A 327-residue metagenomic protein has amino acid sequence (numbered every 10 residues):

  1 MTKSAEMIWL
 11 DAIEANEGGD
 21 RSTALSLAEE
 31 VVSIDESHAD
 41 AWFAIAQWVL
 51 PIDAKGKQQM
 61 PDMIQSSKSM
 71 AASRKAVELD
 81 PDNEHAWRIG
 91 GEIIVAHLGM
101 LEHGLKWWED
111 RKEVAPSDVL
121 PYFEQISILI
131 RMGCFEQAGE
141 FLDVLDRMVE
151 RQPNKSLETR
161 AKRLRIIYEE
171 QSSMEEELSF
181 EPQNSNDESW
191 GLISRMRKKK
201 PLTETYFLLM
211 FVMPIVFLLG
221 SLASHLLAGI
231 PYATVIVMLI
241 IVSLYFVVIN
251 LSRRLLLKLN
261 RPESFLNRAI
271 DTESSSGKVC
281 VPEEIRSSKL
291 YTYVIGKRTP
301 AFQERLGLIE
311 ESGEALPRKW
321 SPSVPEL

Functional and structural regions predicted by a protein language model:
K3-S37, A44, L50-P61: Alpha-helical segment of the N-proximal tetratricopeptide repeat
G18-S26, D53-A72, H97-D110, G133-F141: Structural signature of tandem alpha-helical TPR/SEL1-like repeats, specifically the intra-repeat loop/turn
E30-S33, A71-L79, E109-V114, D143-R147: Conserved structural position within tetratricopeptide repeats
E36, P81, P116, E150-P153: Short coil turns that delineate tetratricopeptide repeat
A41, A86, P121, N154-L157: TPR alpha-solenoid repeat register
I52-Q59, G99-G104, G133-E140, L164-R195: Alpha-helical linker/edge segments of TPR/alpha-solenoid repeat scaffolds and analogous pre-/post-domain helices
K199-T272: Transmembrane alpha-helical hairpins and terminal membrane-anchor modules
